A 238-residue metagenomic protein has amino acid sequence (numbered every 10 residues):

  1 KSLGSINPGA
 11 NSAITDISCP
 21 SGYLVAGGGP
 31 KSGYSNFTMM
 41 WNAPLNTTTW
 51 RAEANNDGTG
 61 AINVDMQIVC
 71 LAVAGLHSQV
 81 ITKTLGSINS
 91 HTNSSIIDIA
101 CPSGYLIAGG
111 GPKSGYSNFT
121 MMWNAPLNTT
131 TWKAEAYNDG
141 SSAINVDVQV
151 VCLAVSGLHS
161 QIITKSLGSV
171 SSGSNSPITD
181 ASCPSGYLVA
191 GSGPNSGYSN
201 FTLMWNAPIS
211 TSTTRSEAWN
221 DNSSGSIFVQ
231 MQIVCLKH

Functional and structural regions predicted by a protein language model:
K1-H238: Extracellular attachment/recognition segments
